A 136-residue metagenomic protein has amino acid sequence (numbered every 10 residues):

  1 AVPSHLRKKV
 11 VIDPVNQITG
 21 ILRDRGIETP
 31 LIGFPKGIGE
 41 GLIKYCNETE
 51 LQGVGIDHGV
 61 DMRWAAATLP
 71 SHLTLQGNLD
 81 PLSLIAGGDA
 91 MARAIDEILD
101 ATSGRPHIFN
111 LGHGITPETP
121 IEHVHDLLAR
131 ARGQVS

Functional and structural regions predicted by a protein language model:
A1-S136: Active-site loop segments of alpha/beta catalytic cores
